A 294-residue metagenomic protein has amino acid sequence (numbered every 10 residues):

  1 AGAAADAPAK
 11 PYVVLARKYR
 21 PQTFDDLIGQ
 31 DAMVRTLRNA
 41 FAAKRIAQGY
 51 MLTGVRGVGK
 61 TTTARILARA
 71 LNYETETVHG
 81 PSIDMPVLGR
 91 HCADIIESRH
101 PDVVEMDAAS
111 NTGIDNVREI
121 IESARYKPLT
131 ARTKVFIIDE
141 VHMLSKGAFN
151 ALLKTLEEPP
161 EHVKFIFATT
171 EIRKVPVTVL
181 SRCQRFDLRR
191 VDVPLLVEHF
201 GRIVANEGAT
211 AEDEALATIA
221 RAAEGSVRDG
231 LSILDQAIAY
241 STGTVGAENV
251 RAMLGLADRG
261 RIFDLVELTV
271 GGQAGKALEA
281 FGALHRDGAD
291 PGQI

Functional and structural regions predicted by a protein language model:
A1-R185: P-loop/Walker A NTP-binding region and its immediately flanking N-terminal helices in P-loop NTPase folds
A64, D84-V87, H91, I95 (+5 more regions): Extended, largely alpha-helical regulatory/partner-binding modules appended to the mid-to-C-terminal parts
